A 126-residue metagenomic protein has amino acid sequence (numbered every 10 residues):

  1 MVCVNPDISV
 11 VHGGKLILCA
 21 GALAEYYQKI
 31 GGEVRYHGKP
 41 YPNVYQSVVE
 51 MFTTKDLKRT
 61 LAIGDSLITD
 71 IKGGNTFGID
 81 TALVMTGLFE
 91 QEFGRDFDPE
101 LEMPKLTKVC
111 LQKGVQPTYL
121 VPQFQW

Functional and structural regions predicted by a protein language model:
M1-W126: Asp-based, Mg2+/Mn2+-dependent phosphohydrolase catalytic module
